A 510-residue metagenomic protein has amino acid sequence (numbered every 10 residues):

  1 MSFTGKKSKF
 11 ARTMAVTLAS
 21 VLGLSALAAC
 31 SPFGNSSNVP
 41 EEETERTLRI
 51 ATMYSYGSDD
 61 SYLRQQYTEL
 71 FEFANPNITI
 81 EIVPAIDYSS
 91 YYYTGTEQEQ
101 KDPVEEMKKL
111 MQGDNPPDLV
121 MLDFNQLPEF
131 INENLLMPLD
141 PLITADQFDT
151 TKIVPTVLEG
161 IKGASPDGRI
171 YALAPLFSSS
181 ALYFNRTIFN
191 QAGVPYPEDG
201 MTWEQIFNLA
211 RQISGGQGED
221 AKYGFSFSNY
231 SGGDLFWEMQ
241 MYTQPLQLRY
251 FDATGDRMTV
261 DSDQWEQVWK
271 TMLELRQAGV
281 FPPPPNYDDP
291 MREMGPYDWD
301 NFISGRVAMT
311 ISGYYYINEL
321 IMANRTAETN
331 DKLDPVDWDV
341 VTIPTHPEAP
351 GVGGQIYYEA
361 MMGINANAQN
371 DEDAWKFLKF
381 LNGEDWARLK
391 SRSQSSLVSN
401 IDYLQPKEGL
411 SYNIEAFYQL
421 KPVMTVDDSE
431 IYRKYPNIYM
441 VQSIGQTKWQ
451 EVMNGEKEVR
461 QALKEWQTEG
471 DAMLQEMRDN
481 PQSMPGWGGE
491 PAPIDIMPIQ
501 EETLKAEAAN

Functional and structural regions predicted by a protein language model:
S2-E133, Q147, Q369-D373, D385-L389 (+2 more regions): Conserved N-terminal structural module of periplasmic/extracytoplasmic solute-binding proteins
P84-E106, M201-F207, P285-I303: Short helix-initiation/N-cap motifs at beta->coil->alpha
V104, L122-S179, D339-T342: Hinge/lid segment of periplasmic solute-binding proteins
D140-I153, D199, Q217, N229 (+4 more regions): Short, solvent-exposed loop/beta-turn-alpha elements that line the ligand-binding surface or hinge of extracytoplasmic
K162-P175, S180, E204-W265, D298-W299 (+2 more regions): Extracytoplasmic/periplasmic solute-binding protein
A192, V280-P282, R325-L397, E430: Extracytoplasmic/periplasmic substrate-recognition and gating elements
L209-A210, T254-D289, T342-H346: Glycine-centered hinge/linker elements that transmit conformational signals in sensory and ligand-binding systems
V341-I343, R392-M453, D479-N510: Long, aromatic- and glycine/proline-rich binding clefts that accommodate carbohydrate-like moieties
